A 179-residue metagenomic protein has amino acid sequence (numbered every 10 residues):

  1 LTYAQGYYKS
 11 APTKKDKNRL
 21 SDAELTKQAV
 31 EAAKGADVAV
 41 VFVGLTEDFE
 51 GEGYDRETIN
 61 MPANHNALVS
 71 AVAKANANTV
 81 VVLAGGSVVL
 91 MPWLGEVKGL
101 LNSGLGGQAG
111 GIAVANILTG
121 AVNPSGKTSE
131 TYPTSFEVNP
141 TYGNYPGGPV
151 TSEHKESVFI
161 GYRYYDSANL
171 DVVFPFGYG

Functional and structural regions predicted by a protein language model:
T2, G6-Y7, P12-K17, S21 (+1 more regions): Secreted, periplasmic, or luminal enzymes acting at the cell surface/secretory milieu
L20-L25, N60-N64, A109-G110: Short, glycine/acidic-rich beta->alpha junctions
T26, V30-A33, N66-V69, G111-A115: Extracytoplasmic/secreted envelope proteins and their assembly/folding machinery, especially bacterial periplasmic
A36: An anion/phosphate-binding loop that grips the pyrophosphate of nucleotide cofactors and donors
V43-A63: Glycine/threonine-rich flexible loop motifs
V72: A motif-centric signal for short, conserved binding hotspots located in accessible loops or intrinsically disordered
A75-T79, V97-K98: A short helix->loop->beta-strand "cap" motif at the edges of active sites that frequently abuts
